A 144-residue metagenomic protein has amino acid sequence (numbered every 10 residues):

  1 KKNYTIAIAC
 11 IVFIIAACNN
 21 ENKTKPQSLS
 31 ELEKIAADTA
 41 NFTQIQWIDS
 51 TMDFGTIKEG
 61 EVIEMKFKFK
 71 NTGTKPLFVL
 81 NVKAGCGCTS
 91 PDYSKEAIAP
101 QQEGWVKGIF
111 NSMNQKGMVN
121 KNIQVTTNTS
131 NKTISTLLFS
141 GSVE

Functional and structural regions predicted by a protein language model:
K1-A7: Bacterial N-terminal signal peptides that target proteins for export
I14-A17: C-terminal motif of bacterial Sec signal peptides marking the signal peptidase cleavage site
N19-I35: Short, low-complexity, disordered segments immediately C-terminal to signal peptides in bacterial exported proteins
T24-K25, G117-E144: Terminal connector regions
A36-F78, Q124-N131, S135-T136: Post-signal-peptide N-terminal segment of Sec-exported extracytoplasmic proteins
M52, Q102-G108: Short strand-edge motifs at loop-to-beta-strand transitions and within beta-strands of extracellular beta-rich domains
T74-Q102: Surface-exposed binding patches on compact interaction domains or structured appendages
N111-G117: Short, surface-exposed loop/turn segments at beta-strand-coil junctions that are enriched for proline with nearby
